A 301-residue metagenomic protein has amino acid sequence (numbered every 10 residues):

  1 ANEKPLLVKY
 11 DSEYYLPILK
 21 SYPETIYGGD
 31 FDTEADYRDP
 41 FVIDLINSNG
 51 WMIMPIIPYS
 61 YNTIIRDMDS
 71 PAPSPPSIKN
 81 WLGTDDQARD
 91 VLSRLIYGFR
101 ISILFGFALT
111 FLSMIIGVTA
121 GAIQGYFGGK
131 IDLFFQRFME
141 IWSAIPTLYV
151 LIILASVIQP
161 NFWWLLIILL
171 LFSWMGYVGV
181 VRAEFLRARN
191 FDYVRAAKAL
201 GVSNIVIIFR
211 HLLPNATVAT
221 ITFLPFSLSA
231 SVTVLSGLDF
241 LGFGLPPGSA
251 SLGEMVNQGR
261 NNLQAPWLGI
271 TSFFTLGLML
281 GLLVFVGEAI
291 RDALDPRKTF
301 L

Functional and structural regions predicted by a protein language model:
A1, K79-V91, R100-F191, A219: Generic hydrophobic transmembrane alpha-helix motif, especially the helices
A1-M114, V118, I123, G248 (+4 more regions): Gly/Trp-centered helix-boundary motif
R100-I116, I205-G237: Transmembrane alpha-helices
I123, F127-D132, I158, F162 (+5 more regions): Membrane-interfacial segments
S143, A155-I158, L169-L170, E184-F185 (+2 more regions): Glycine-rich helix-loop "coupling/hinge" segments at transmembrane-helix boundaries in multipass transporters
